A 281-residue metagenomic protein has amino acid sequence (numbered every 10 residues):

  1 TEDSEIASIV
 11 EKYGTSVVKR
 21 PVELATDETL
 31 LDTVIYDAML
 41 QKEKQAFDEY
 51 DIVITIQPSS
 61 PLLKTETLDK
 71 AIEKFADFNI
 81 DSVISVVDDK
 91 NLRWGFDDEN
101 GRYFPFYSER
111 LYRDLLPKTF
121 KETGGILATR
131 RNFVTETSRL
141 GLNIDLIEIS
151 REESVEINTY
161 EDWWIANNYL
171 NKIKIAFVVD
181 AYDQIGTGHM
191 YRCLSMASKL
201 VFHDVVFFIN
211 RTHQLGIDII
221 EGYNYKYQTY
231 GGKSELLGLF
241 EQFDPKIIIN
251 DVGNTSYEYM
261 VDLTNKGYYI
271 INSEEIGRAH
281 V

Functional and structural regions predicted by a protein language model:
T1, S85-V86, D204-T212: Short internal beta-strands
E5-I54, L62-K70, G232-F243, N254-T255: Short phosphate-binding loop-to-helix
T33, D37, S60-S150: Conserved core of the sugar-phosphate nucleotidyltransferase
I52-I56, I249, I271: Short aromatic-hydrophobic micro-motifs that form the base-stacking/packing surface for donor nucleotide recognition
K172-Q184: Nucleotide-activated donor-dependent transferases that construct or modify glycoconjugates
A181-R192, L215-G216: A short, glycine/small-residue-rich beta-strand->loop->alpha-helix junction that serves as a flexible
M190-L200: Short amphipathic alpha-helix
A279-V281: Conserved small/polar residues in nucleotide/adenosyl-binding loops
